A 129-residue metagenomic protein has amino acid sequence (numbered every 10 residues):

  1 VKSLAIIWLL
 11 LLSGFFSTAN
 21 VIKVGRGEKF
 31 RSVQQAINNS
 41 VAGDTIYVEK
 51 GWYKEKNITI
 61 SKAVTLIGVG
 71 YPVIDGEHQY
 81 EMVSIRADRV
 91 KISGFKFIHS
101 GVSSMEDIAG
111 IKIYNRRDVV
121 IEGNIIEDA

Functional and structural regions predicted by a protein language model:
V1-A5: Positively charged n-region of N-terminal signal peptides that target proteins for export
N20-K54: Acidic Gly/Asp/Thr-rich repetitive segments characteristic of extracellular carbohydrate-active and adhesion proteins
A42, Y53-T65, I74-V119: Extracellular beta-strand-rich solenoid/capping regions of secreted or surface-exposed proteins that bind or remodel
I46-V48, I92, I121-N124: Hydrophobic packing within well-folded, soluble alpha/beta domains
